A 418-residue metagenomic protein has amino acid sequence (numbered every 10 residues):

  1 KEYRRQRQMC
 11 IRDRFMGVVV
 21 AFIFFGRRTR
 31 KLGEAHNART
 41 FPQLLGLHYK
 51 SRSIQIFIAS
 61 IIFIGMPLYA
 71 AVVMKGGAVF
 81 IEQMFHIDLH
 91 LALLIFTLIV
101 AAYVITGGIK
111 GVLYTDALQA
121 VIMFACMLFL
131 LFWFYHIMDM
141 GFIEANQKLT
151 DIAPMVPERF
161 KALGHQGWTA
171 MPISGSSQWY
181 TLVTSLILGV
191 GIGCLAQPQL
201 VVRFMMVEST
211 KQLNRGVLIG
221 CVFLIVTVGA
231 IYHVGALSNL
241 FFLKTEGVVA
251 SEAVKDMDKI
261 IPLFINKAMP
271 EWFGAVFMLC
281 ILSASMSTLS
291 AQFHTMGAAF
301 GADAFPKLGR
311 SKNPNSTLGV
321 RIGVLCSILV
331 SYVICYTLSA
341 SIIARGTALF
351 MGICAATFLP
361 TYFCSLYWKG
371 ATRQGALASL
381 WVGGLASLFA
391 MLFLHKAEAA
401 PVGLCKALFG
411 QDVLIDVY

Functional and structural regions predicted by a protein language model:
R4-Q8, R12-Y418: Membrane-embedded helix-loop-helix hairpins and adjacent transmembrane boundary segments in multi-pass transporters
